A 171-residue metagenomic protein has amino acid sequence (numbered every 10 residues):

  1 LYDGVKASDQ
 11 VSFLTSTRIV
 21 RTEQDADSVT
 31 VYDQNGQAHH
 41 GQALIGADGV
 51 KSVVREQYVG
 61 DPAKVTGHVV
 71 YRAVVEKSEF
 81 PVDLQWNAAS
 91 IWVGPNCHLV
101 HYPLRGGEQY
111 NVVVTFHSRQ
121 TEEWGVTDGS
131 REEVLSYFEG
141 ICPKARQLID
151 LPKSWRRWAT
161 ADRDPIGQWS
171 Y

Functional and structural regions predicted by a protein language model:
Y2-K153, I166: Conserved FAD-binding catalytic core of PHBH/FMO-like flavoproteins
R157-Y171: FAD-binding beta-loop-beta segment adjacent to the flavin cofactor pocket
